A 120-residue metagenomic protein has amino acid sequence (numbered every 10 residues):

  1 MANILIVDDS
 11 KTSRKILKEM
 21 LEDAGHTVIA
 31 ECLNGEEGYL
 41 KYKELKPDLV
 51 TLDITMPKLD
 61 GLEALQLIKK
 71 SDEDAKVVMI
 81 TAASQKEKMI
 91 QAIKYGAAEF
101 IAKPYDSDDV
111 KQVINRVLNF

Functional and structural regions predicted by a protein language model:
K11-A30: Two-component/phosphorelay signaling modules centered on CheY-like receiver
N34-E37, D60-E63: Acidic catalytic/metal-coordinating carboxylates
L45-T51: Active-site beta3 strand of CheY-like receiver
M56: Receiver (REC) domain active-site loop signature in two-component systems and cognate sites in sensor histidine kinases
S71, A83-S84: Short, conserved "switch-loop" micro-motifs in signal-transduction and mechanochemical regulators
Y105-I114: C-terminal output helix
